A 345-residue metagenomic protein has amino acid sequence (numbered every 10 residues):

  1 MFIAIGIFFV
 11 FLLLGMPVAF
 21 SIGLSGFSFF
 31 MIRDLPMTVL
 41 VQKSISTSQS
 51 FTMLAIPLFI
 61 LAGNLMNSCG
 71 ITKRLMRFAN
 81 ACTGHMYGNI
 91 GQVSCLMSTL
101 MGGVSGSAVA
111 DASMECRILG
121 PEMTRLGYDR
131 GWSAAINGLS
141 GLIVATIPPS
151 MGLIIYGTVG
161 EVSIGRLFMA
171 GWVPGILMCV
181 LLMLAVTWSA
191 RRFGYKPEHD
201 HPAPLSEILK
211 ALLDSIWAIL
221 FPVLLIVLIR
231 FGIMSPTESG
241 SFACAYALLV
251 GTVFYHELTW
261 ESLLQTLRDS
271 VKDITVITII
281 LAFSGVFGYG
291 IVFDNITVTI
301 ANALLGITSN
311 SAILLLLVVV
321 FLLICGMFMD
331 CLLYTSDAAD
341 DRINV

Functional and structural regions predicted by a protein language model:
M1, L14, Q49-L54, C82-S94 (+4 more regions): Membrane-interfacial loop-to-helix junctions in multi-pass transporters
M1-F9, L14-L35, L54-L61, I176-M183 (+4 more regions): Hydrophobic mid-bilayer segments of alpha-helices in multi-pass membrane transport proteins, especially secondary
F20-S21, T47-K73, Q265-I296, L315-L316 (+1 more regions): Core transmembrane alpha-helical segments of multi-pass membrane transporters/permeases
G26, V159, R166-D273: Long, contiguous bundles of hydrophobic transmembrane helices that form the permeation core of multi-pass
M37-S46, E161-R166, G290-G306: Membrane-interface helix termini and inter-helical loops of multi-pass transporters
L61-A108, S113-R130, A303-L305: Membrane-embedded helical hairpins/re-entrant loop segments and their flanking transmembrane helices within multi-pass
M101-M114, R130-G165, A170, G326-Y334: Alpha-helical transmembrane segments and, especially, the helix-loop junctions at the ends of these helices
Y334-D341: Conserved small/polar residues in nucleotide/adenosyl-binding loops
